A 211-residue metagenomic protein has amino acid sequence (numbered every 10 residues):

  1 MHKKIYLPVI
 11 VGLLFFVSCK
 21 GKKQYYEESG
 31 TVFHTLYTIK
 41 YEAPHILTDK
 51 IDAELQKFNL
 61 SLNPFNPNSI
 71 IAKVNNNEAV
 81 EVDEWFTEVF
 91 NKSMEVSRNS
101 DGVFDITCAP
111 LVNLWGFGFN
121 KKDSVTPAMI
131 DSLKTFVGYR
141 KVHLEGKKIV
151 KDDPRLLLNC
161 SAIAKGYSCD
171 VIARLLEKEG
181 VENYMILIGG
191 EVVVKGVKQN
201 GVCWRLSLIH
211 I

Functional and structural regions predicted by a protein language model:
H2-L7, V17-I209: Mature catalytic core of soluble alpha/beta enzymes
